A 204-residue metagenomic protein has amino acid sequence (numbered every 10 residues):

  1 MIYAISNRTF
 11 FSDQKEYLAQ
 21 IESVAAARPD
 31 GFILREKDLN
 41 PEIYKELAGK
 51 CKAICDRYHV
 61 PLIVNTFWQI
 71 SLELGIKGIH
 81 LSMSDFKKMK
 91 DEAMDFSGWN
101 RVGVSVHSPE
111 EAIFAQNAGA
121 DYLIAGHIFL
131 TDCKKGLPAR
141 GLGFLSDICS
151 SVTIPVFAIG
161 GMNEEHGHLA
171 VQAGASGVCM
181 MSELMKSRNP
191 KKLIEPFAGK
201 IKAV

Functional and structural regions predicted by a protein language model:
M1-K88, M94-Y122, D147, T153-I154 (+2 more regions): Conserved N-terminal beta1-alpha1 strand-loop-helix module at the mouth
Q69, G143, C179: Active-site phosphate/pyrophosphate-handling residues
S71, F129-K135: A short acidic, helix-capping loop that chelates divalent metal ions and anchors anionic groups
I79, V178-C179: Paired acidic/hydrophobic, glycine-rich loop segments that form the ligand-binding mouth/hinge of periplasmic-binding
K134-S146: Substrate-recognition "cap/lid" segment bordering the active-site pocket of phosphatases
G141, I154-H166, A170: Glycine-rich adenosine-cofactor-binding loop
A173-S176: As written
